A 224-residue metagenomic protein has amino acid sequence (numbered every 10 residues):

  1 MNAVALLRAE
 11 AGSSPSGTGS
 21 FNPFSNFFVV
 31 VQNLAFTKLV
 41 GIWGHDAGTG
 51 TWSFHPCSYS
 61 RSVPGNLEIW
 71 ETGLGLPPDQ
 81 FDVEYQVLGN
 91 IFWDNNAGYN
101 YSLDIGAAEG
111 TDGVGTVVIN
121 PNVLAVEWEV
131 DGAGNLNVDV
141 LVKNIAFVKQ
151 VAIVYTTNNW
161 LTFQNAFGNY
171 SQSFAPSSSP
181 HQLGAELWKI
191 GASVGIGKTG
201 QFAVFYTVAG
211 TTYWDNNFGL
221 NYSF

Functional and structural regions predicted by a protein language model:
M1-F224: Glycan-association/targeting regions that enable binding to alpha-glucans and other polysaccharides
